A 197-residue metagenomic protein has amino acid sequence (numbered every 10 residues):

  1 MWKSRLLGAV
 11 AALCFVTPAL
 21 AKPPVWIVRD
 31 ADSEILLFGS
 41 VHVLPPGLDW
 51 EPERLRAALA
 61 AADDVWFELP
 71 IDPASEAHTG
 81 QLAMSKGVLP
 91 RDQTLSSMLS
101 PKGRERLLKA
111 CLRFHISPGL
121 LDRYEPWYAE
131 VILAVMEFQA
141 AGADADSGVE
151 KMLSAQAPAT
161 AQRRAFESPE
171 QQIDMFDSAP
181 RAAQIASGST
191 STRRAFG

Functional and structural regions predicted by a protein language model:
M1, A21-K22: Absolute protein N-terminus
M1-L7: Bacterial N-terminal signal peptides that target proteins for export
G8-A9, A19: Cleavable N-terminal signal peptides
K22-G197: Structured, acidic catalytic/metal-binding patches in enzyme active sites
